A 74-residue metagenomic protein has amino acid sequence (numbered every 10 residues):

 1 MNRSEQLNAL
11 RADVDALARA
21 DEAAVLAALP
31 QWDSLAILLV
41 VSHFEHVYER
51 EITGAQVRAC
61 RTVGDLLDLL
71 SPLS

Functional and structural regions predicted by a protein language model:
M1-S74: Phosphopantetheine-dependent thiolation modules in NRPS/PKS and related acyl-activating systems
